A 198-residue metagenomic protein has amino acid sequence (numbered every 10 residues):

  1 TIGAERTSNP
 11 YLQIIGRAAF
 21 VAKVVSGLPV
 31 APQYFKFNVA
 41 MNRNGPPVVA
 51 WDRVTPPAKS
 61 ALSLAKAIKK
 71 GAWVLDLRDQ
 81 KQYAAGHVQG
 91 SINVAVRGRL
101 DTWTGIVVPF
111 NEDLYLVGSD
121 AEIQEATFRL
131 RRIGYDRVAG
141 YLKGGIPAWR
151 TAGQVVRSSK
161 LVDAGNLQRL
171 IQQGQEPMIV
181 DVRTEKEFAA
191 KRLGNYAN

Functional and structural regions predicted by a protein language model:
T1-R137: Accessory terminal helices/loops
P56-A58, K160-Q172, D181: Surface beta-strand/loop "capping" patches
D76, I179-D181: Structural scaffold elements adjacent to functional motifs in cytosolic proteins
D79-Q80, T184-E187: Short glycine-rich anion-binding loops that position phosphate/pyrophosphate groups of nucleotides and phosphorylated
Y83-Q89, F188-N195: Short loop/helix-cap segments at secondary-structure boundaries that form the rim of catalytic
W103-V108, L167-Q173: Short amphipathic alpha-helix with an adjacent loop that forms part of the alpha/beta core around
Y135-W149: A short glycine-rich beta-strand->turn/loop micro-motif centered on a GG-aromatic cluster
G145-I146, V155-A164: Tandem CBS (Bateman) regulatory domains
